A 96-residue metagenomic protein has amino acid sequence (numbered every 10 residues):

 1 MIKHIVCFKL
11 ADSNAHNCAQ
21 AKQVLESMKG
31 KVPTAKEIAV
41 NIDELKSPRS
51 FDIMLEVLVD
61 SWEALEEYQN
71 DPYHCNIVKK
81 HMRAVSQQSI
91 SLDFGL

Functional and structural regions predicted by a protein language model:
M1-D52, D60-N70, D93-L96: Short S/T/G/P-rich N-terminal loop/turn motif that feeds into the first structured element of a domain
S27-V32, Y73-V78, V85: A common structural junction motif
K80-L96: Charge-dense polyanion-binding interfaces
